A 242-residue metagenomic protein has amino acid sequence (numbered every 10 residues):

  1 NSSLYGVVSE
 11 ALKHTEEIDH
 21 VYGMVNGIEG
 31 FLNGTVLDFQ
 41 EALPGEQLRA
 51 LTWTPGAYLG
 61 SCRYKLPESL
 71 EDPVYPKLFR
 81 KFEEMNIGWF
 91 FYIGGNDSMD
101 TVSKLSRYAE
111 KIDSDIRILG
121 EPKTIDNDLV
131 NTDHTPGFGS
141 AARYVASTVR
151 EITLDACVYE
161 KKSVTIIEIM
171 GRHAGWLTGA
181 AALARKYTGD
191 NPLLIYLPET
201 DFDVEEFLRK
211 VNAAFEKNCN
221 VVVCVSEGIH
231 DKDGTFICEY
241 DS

Functional and structural regions predicted by a protein language model:
N1-V36: N-terminal phosphate-binding or glycine-rich loops at protein starts, especially the Walker A/P-loop of NTPases
N1-V8, F31-N33, P67, D72-P76 (+5 more regions): Short glycine/serine/threonine-rich phosphate/pyrophosphate-binding segments that cradle anionic phosphate groups
V21-G23, G56-L59, I118-G120, I166 (+1 more regions): Conserved beta-strand scaffold positions in the cores of enzyme catalytic domains, especially in NTP/NDP-utilizing
M24-G30, R63-Y64, G95-N96, E121-N127 (+2 more regions): Short, ordered loop/turn segments at secondary-structure junctions
G34-G88, D97-S98, I125, P136-G139 (+2 more regions): Glycine-rich oxoanion-binding loops at beta->alpha junctions
K81, Y92-G94, D100-D115, T135-S242: Accessory alpha-helical/coil subdomains and C-terminal extensions that flank or cap enzyme catalytic cores
E121-H134, K161: Acidic/polar active-site rim loop that often engages polyanionic ligands
